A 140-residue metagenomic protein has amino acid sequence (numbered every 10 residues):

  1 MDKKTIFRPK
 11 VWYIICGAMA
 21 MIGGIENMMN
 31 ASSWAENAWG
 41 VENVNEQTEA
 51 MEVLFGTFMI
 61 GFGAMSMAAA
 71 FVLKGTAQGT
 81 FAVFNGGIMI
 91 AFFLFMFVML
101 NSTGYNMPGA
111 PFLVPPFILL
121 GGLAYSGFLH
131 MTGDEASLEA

Functional and structural regions predicted by a protein language model:
M1-I22: Cytosolic juxtamembrane helix and N-cap/initiation of the first transmembrane helix
D2, A64-V83, G87: Juxtamembrane helix-break-helix junctions at the cytosolic face of small multi-pass alpha-helical membrane proteins
A18-F58: Hydrophobic transmembrane helix segments
N27, S66-A70, F95-L100, L123-G127: Structural signal for membrane-spanning alpha-helices in multi-pass inner-membrane proteins, emphasizing helix cores
F81-F97, P116-G122: Hydrophobic alpha-helical membrane segments
F93-L113: Membrane-helix boundary connector in multi-pass membrane proteins
L119-A140: Membrane-water interface at the C-terminal end of transmembrane alpha helices
